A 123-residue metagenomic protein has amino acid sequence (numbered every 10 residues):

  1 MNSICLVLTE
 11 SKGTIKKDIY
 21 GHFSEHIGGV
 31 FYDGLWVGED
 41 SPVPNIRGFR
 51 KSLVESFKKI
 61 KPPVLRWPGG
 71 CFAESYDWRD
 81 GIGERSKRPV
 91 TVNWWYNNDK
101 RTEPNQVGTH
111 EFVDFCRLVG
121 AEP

Functional and structural regions predicted by a protein language model:
M1-P123: Non-catalytic accessory regions flanking glycosidase/transglycosidase catalytic cores in CAZymes
